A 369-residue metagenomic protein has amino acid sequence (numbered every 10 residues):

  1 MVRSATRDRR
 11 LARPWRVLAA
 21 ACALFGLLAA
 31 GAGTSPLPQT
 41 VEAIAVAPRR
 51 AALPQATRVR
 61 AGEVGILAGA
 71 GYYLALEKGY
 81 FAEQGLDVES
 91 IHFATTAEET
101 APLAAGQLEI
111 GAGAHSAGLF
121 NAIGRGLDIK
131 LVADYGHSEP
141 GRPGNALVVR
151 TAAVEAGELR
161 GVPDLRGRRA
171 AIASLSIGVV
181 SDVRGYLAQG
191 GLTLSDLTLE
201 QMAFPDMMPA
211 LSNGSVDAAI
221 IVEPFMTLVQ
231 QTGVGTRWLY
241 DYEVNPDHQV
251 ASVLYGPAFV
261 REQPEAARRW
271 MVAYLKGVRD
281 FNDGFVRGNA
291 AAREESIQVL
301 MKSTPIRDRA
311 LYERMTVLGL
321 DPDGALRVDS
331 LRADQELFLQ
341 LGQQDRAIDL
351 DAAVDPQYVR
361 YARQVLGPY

Functional and structural regions predicted by a protein language model:
M1-A56, V365-Y369: Short, low-complexity disordered leader/linker segments with a strong preference for bacterial N-terminal type II
L37-L192, T198-Q201, D217-E223, L239 (+1 more regions): Short, glycine-/small- and polar/acidic-enriched structural segments that line small-molecule recognition paths
A68, E77, E99, H115-G118 (+12 more regions): Stable alpha-helical elements in mature extracytoplasmic
Q107-A112, S212-N213, L318-R332, Y361-P368: Short amphipathic alpha-helical segments at helix boundaries and their inter-helical linkers
G136-A146, Q230, G235-F259, Q263 (+3 more regions): Periplasmic-binding protein-like
E200-Q230, G235: Loop-centered beta-sheet repeat module
R261-D345: Secondary-structure end/capping motifs
Q335-Y369: Conserved C-terminal helix/tail region of periplasmic/extracytoplasmic solute-binding proteins
